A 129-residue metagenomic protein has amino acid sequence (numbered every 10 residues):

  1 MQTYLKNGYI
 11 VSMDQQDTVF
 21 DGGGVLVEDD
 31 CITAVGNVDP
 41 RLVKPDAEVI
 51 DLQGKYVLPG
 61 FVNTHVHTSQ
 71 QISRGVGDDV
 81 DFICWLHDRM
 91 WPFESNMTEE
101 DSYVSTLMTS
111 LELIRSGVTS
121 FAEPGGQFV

Functional and structural regions predicted by a protein language model:
M1-V43: N-terminal metal-binding scaffold of metallo-dependent hydrolase/deaminase domains
T3-K6, L42-C84, L107, L111-R115: Replace "His-x-His-based motif
M13, H67, G126: Flexible loop residues that form catalytic and substrate-binding hotspots at small-molecule/glycan-binding clefts
M13, V35, Q71-I72, W85: Residues that scaffold the ATP/ADP-binding catalytic core of kinase and kinase-like folds
A34-G36, V49, E123: Short, hydrophobic beta-strand segments that form beta-sheet elements in well-ordered domains
V38, Q53-K55, N96: Short, solvent-exposed coil/turn elements at secondary-structure transition points
R74-V129: Alpha-helical scaffold segments that flank or form the walls of functional sites
